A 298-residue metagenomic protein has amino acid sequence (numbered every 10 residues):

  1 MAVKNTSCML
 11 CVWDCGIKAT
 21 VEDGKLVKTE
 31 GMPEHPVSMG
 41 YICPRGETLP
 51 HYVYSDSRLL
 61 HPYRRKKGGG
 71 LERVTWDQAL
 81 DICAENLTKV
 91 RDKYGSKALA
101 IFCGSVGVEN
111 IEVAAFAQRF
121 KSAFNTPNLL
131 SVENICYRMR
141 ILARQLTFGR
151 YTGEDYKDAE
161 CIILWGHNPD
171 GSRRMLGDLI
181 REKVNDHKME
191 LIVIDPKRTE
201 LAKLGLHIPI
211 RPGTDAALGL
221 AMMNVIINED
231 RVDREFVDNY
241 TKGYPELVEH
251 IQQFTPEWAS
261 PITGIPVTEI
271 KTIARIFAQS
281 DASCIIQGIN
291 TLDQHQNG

Functional and structural regions predicted by a protein language model:
M1-E229, P266: N-terminal export/assembly segments and adjacent metallocofactor-ligating motifs of anaerobic energy-metabolism
Y94-G104, V132-I135, R234-Y240, P261-I262 (+2 more regions): Short coil/turn segments at secondary-structure boundaries
V108, I210, E235, N239 (+2 more regions): A general boundary/transition motif marking the beginning of the first structured unit of a protein
Q145-R150, V237-E246: Active-site-adjacent structural elements in folded domains
M222, T241-G298: Active-site phosphate/pyrophosphate-binding segments
V225-G243: Membrane-interacting alpha-helical segments
